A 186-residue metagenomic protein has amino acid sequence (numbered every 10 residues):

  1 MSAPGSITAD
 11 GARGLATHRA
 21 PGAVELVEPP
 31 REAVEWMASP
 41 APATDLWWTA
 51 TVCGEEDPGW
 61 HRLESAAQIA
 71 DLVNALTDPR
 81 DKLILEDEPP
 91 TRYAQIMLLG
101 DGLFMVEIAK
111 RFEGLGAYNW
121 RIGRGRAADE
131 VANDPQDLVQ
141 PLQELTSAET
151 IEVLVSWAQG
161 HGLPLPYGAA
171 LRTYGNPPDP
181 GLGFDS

Functional and structural regions predicted by a protein language model:
M1-L76, R80-D81, Y93, G100-S186: Acidic, proline/glycine-rich low-complexity IDRs
E86-P89: A mid-sequence, solvent-exposed acidic-amphipathic segment
